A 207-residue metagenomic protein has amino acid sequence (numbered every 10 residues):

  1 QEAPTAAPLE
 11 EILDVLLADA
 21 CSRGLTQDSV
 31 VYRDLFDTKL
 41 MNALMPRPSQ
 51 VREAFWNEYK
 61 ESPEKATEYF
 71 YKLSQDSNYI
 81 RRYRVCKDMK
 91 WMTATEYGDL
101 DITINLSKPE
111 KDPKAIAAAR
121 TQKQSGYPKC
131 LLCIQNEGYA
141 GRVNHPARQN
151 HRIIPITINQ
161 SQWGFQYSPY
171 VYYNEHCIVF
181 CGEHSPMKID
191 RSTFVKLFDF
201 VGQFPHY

Functional and structural regions predicted by a protein language model:
Q1-R191, F204-H206: Active-site microenvironments that recognize anionic phosphate/pyrophosphate groups
V195-V201: Short, well-ordered alpha-helical packing segments
